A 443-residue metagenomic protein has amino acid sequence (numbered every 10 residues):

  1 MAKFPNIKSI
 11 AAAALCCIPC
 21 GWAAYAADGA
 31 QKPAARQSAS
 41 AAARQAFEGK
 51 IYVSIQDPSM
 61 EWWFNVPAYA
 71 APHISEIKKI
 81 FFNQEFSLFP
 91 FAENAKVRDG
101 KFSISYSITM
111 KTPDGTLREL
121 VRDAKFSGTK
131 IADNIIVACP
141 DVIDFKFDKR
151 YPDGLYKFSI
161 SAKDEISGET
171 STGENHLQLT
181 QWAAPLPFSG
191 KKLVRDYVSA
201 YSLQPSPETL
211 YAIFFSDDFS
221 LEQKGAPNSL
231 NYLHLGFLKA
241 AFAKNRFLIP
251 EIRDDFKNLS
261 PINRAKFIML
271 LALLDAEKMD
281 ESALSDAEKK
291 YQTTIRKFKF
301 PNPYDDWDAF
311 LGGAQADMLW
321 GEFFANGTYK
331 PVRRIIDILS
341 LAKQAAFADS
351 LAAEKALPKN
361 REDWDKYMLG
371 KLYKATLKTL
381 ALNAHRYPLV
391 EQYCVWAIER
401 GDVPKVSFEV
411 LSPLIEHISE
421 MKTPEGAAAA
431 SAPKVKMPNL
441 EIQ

Functional and structural regions predicted by a protein language model:
A2-A11: Bacterial N-terminal signal peptides that target proteins for export
P5-N6, A30, T376: Generic extreme N-terminus detector
A11-G21: Bacterial N-terminal signal peptides
A23-G29: Boundary at the C-terminal end of the N-terminal hydrophobic targeting segment
K32-A184: Intrinsically disordered, low-complexity terminal regions enriched in Ser/Thr/Pro/Gly and charged residues
A184-Q443: Non-catalytic all-alpha helical scaffold/repeat segments
